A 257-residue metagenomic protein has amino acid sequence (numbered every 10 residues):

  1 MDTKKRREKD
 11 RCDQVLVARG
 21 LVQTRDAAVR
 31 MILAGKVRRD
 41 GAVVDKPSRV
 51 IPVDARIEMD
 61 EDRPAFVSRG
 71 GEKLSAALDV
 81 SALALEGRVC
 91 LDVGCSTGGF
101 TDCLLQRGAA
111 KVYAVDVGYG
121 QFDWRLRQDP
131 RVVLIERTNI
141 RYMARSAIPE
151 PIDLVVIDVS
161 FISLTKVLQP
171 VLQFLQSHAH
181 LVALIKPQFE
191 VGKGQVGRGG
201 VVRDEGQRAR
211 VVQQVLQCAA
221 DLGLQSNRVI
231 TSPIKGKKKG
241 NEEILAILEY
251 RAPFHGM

Functional and structural regions predicted by a protein language model:
D2-V53, V89: A basic, amphipathic helix-loop patch mediating RNA/tRNA/ribosome contacts
R69-R88: Conserved alpha-helix/loop element of class I SAM-dependent methyltransferases that forms part of the SAM/SAH-binding
E86-S96: Conserved class I S-adenosyl-L-methionine
T97-G108: Conserved SAM-binding loop of SAM-dependent methyltransferases across substrates and taxa, primarily the Class I
Y113-K166: S-adenosyl-L-methionine
T165-V182: A short glycine-rich, Lys/Arg-flanked "PGG" loop and its adjoining helix->strand segment in the class I
P187-D204: Short, glycine-/aromatic-enriched active-site segment of Class I SAM-dependent methyltransferases
I234-M257: Core SAM-dependent methyltransferase catalytic element
